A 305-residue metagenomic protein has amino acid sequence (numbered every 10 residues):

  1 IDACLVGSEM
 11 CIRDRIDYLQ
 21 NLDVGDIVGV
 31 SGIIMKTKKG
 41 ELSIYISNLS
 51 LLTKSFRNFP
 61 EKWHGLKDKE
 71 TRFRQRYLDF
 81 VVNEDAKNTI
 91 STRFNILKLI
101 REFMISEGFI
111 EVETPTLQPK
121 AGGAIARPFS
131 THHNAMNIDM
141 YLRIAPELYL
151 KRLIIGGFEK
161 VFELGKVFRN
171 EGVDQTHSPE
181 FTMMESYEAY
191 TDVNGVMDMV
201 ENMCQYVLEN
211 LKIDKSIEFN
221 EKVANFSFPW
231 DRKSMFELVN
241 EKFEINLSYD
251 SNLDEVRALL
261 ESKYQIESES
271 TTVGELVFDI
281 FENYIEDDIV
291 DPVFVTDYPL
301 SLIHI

Functional and structural regions predicted by a protein language model:
I1-G7, I12, I303-H304: Single conserved hydrophobic/aromatic residue that forms the stacking wall/gate of nucleotide- or nucleobase-binding
A3, E102, A258: Surface-exposed charge patches
S8-E9, R13-G195, Q205, V293: Class II aminoacyl-tRNA synthetase-like tRNA-binding/catalytic domains
T92, Y141, D192-M199, S227-W230 (+2 more regions): Short, contiguous, pocket-lining structural segments that sit at or immediately flank catalytic/ligand-binding sites
I100, H304-I305: Aromatic/hydrophobic pocket-lining residues that form π-stacking "cages" and hydrophobic walls in ligand
G122-P128, Y206-I303: Metal-assisted phosphate- and nucleotidyl-transfer catalytic regions
